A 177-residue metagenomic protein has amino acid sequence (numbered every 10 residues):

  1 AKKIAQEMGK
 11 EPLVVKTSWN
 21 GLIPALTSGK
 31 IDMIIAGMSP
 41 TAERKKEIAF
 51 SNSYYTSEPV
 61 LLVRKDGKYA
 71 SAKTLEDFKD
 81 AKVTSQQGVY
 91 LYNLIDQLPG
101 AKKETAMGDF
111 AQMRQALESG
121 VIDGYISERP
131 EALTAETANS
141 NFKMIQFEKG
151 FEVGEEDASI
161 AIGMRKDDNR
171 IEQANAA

Functional and structural regions predicted by a protein language model:
A1-Q6, M38-S39, T56-R114, R129-E131: Bilobed "Venus flytrap"/periplasmic-binding protein-like clamshell domains and structurally analogous long
K2, E11-L75, K149-E155: Acidic, polar ligand-binding/catalytic clefts
I4, L26-T27, F78, A116-E118 (+1 more regions): Hydrophobic residues within well-ordered alpha-helices
G9-E11, S28-A36, A81-K82, E118-E131 (+1 more regions): Alpha-to-beta junction loops
L13-V15, E104-A106, I145: General small-molecule cofactor/ligand-binding pocket signal
G21, M38-K46, L94-Q97, D123-E156: A ligand-binding cleft/hinge motif common to bilobed small-molecule-binding domains
G21-L22, Q112-M113, V121: Short acidic active-site motifs
T56-V63, T137-A176: Periplasmic-binding protein-like
